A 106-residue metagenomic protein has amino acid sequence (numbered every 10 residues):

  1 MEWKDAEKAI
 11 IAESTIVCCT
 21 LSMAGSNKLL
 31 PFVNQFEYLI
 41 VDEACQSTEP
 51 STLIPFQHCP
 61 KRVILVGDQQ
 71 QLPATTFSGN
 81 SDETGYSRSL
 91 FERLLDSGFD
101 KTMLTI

Functional and structural regions predicted by a protein language model:
M1-S14, N80-S81: Conserved helicase ATPase core
I10-G25: Conserved two-lobed SF2 helicase motor
S22-I106: Conserved helicase motor core of SF1/SF2 NTP-dependent helicases
